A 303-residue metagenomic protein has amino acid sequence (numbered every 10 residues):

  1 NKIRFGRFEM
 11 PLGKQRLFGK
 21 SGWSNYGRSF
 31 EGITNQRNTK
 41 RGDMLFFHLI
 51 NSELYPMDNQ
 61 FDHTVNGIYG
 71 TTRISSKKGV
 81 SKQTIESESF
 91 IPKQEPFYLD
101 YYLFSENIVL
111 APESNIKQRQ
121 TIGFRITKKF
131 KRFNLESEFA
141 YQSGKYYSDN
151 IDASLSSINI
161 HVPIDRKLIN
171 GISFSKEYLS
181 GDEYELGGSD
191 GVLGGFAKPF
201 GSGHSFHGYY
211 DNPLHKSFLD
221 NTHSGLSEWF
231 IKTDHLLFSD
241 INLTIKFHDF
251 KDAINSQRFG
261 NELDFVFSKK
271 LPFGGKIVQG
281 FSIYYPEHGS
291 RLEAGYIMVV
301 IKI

Functional and structural regions predicted by a protein language model:
K2-I3, S21-L186, W229-I231, L236-L237 (+4 more regions): Signature for the C-terminal beta-barrel architecture of outer-membrane proteins
F5-L12, F18, F30: Hydrophobic alpha-helical hairpins/lids featuring a short glycine-rich hinge
Q15-F18, E53, V109-L110, Y141 (+3 more regions): Extracytoplasmic loops and strand-loop junctions of Gram-negative outer membrane beta-barrel proteins
I68, R291-I303: Outer-membrane beta-barrel "beta-signal"
E185-H223: Flexible glycine-rich, low-complexity coil/linker segments exposed to the extracellular/periplasmic environment
S227-F230, I301: Non-catalytic interface/targeting segments
L263-Q279: C-terminal structured "cap/appendage" subdomains that terminate the fold
V278-P286: Low-complexity, intrinsically disordered Gly/Pro/Thr-rich segments
